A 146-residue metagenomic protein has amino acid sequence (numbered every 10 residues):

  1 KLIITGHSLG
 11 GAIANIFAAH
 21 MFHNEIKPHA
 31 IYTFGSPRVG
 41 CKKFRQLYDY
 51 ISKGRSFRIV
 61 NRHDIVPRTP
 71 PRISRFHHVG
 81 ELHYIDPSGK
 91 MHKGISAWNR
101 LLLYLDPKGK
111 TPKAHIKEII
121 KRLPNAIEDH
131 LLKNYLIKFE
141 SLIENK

Functional and structural regions predicted by a protein language model:
K1-T5, N15, A19-K146: Serine hydrolase/lipase
G10-G11: Catalytic nucleophile loop
